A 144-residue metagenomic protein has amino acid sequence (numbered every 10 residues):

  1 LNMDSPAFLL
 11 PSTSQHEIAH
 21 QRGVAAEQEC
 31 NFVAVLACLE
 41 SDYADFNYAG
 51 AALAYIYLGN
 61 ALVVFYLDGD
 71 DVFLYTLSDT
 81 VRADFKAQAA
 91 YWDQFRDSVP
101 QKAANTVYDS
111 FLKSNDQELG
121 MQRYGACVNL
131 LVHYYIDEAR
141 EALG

Functional and structural regions predicted by a protein language model:
L1-S14: Active-site scaffold of zinc-dependent metalloenzymes
S5, I18, R22, A37-D42 (+5 more regions): Sec/Tat-exported extracytoplasmic proteins
P6, A34-L36, Y43, L119-L130: Secondary-structure junction/capping motif
P6-A7, A26, N47, A51: Secondary-structure capping and boundary motifs in well-ordered enzyme cores
S12-V24, Q28-N31, V35-L36: Active-site recognition of the HExxH zinc-binding catalytic motif
F32-A34, L39-D84: Active-site/pore-lining binding-face segments in mid-to-C-terminal subdomains
R82-G144: Pan-zinc metallopeptidase signature
